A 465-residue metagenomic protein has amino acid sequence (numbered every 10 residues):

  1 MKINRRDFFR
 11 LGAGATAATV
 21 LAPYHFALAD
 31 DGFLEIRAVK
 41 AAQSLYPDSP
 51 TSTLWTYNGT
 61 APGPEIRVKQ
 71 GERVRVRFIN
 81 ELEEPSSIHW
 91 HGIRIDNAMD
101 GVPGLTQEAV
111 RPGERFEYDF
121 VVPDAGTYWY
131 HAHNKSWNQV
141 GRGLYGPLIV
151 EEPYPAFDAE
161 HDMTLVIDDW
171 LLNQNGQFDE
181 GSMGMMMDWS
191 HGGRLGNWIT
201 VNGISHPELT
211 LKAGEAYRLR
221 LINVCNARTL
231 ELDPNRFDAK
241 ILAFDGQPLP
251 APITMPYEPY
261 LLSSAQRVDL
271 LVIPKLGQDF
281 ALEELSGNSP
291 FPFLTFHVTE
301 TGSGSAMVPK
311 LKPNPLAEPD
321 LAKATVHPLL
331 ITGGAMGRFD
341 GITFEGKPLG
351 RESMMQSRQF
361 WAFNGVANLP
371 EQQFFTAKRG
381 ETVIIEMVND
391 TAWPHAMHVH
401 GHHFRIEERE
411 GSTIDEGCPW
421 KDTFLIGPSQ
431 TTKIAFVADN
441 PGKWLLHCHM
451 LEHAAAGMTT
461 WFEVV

Functional and structural regions predicted by a protein language model:
M1, D7-A27: N-terminal export signals
L11, P23-R37, V140-L172, P250-P394 (+2 more regions): Extended terminal and domain-junction accessory segments
V20-L21, F26-I93: A long-range scaffold signal marking pre-active-site subdomains of enzyme folds
P50-R67, N197-E208, R358-R379: N-terminal edge beta-strand
G63-I66, N97-T127, N134-W137, P256-L261 (+1 more regions): Aromatic/His-enriched, Gly/Pro-containing loop or helix-boundary segments that lie immediately adjacent to catalytic
F78-L82, I222-V224, M387-T391: Asparagine-centered strand-capping/turn motif at beta-strand->loop junctions
M99-D100, E108-R111, S182-K323, R409-D415 (+1 more regions): Histidine- and aromatic-rich segments of cupredoxin/plastocyanin-like copper-binding domains
R236-P248, D390-P419, L451-A455, E463-V465: Active/binding-pocket-proximal capping segment
